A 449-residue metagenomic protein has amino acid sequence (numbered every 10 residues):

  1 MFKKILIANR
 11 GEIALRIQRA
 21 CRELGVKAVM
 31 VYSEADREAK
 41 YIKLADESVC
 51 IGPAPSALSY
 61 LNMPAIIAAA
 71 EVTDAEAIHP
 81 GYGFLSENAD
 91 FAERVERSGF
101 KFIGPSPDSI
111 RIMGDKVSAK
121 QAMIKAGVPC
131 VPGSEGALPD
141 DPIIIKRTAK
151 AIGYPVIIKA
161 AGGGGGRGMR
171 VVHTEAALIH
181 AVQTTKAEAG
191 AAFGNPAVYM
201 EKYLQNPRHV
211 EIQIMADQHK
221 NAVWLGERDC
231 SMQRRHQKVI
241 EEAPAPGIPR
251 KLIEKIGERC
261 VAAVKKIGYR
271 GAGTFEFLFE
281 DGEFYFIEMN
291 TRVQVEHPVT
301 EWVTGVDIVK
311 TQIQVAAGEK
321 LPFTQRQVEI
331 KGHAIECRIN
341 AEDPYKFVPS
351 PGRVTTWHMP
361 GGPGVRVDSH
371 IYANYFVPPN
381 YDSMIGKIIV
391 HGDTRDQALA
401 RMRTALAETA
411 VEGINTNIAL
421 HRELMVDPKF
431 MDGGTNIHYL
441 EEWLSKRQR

Functional and structural regions predicted by a protein language model:
M1-A126, L138-R147, Q397: ATP-binding N-terminal substructure of ATP-dependent carboxylate-amine bond-forming enzymes
I7-L24, S48-C50, E71-T73, E96 (+4 more regions): ATP-dependent carboxylate activation and anion-phosphoryl transfer catalytic cores that bind Mg-ATP to form
G133-S134: Conserved beta3 strand of the protein kinase N-lobe
R147-I157: Acidic/histidine-enriched active-site and ligand-binding environments that engage anionic O-linkages
G166-G168: A short acidic, helix-capping loop that chelates divalent metal ions and anchors anionic groups
